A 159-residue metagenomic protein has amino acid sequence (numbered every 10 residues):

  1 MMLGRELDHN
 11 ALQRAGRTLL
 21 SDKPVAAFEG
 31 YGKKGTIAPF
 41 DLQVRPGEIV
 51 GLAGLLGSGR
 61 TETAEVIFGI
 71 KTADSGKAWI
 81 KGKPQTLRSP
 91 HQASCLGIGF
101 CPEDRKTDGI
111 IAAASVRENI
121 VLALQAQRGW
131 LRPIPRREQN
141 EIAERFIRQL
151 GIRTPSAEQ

Functional and structural regions predicted by a protein language model:
M1-Q159: Glycine-rich phosphate-binding loops of nucleotide-dependent enzymes
